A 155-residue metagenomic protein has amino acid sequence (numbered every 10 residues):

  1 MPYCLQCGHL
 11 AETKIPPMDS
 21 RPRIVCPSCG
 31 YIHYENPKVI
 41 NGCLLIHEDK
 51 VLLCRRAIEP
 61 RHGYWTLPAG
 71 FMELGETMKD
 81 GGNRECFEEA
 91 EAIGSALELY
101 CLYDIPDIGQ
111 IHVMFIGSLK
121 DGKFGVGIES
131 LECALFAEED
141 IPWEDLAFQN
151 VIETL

Functional and structural regions predicted by a protein language model:
M1-G42: Acidic, metal-coordinating catalytic segment for phosphate/diphosphate chemistry, firing primarily on the Nudix
Y3, R23, L44, L53 (+2 more regions): Conserved hydrophobic/aromatic beta-strand scaffold that supports enzyme active sites
L5, T13, P27, L52 (+3 more regions): Nucleotide phosphate-binding site architecture
R21, K38-I40, I46, P60-H62 (+3 more regions): Short connector loops at helix/strand junctions that flank enzyme active sites, especially segments positioning acidic
P22, E48-K50, G122: Beta-strand-connecting loop/turn residues
S28, R56, A69, G117 (+1 more regions): Active-site donor-binding loop signature of nucleotide-sugar glycosyltransferases
I46-E88: Conserved Nudix-box catalytic region and its N-terminal flanking loop in Nudix hydrolases and closely related
M72-T154: Unchanged
